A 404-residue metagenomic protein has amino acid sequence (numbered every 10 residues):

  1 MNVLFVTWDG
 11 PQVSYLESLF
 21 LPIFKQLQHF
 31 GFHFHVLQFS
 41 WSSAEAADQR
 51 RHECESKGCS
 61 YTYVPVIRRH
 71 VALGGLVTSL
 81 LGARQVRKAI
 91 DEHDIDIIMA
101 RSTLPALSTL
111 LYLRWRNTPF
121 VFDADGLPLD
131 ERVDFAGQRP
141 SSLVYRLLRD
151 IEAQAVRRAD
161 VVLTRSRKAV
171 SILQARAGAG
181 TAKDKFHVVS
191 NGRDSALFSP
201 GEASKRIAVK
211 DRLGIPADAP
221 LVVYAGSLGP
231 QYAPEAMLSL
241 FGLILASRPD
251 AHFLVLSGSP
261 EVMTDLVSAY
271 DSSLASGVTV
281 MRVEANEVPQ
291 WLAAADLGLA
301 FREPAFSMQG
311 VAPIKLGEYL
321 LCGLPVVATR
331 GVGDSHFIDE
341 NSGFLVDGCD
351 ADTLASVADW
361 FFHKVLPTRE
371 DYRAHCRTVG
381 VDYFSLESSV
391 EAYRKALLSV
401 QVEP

Functional and structural regions predicted by a protein language model:
M1-Q49, E55-C59, H93, S239 (+2 more regions): N-terminal subdomain of nucleotide-sugar transferases
S14, Y232, R282-W291, G298-G317 (+1 more regions): Nucleotide-sugar-dependent
D48-E53, S199-I215, L366-P367, A374: A short helix/loop element that forms part of the nucleotide-sugar donor recognition site in Leloir-type
R84-K88, L107, L111-W115, F122 (+2 more regions): Membrane-proximal helix-turn-helix segments that form the acceptor-binding/catalytic region of lipid-linked
K168, G192: Carbohydrate-associated surface elements
S257, M263-L292, L297: Nucleotide-activated donor-binding/catalytic signature segment of Leloir-type glycosyltransferases, i.e., the conserved
E340, F344-D352, W360-L366: Conserved acidic donor-binding segment of nucleotide-sugar-dependent glycosyltransferases
L366-L398: A charged, aromatic-enriched C-terminal amphipathic alpha-helix characteristic of glycosyltransferases across folds
